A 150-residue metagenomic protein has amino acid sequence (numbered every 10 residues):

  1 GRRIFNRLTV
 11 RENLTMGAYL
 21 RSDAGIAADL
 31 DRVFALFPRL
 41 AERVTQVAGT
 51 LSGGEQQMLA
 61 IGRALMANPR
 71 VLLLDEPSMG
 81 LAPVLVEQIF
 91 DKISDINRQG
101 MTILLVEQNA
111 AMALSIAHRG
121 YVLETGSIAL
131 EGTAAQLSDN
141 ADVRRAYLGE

Functional and structural regions predicted by a protein language model:
V10-A28, L36-A41, G132, E150: ABC-type ATPase nucleotide-binding domains, specifically the catalytic core motifs of the NBD
V47-L51, E55: Conserved ABC ATPase signature
A64-L65: ABC ATPase C-loop
N68: Conserved catalytic motifs of ABC-family nucleotide-binding domains
L72-E76: Catalytic Walker B motif of ABC-type/P-loop ATPase nucleotide-binding domains
V86-Q99: Helical segment within the ABC ATPase nucleotide-binding domain
R119, E131: Short, glycine/charged-rich "phosphate-handling" switch motifs in NTP-dependent and phosphotransfer domains
